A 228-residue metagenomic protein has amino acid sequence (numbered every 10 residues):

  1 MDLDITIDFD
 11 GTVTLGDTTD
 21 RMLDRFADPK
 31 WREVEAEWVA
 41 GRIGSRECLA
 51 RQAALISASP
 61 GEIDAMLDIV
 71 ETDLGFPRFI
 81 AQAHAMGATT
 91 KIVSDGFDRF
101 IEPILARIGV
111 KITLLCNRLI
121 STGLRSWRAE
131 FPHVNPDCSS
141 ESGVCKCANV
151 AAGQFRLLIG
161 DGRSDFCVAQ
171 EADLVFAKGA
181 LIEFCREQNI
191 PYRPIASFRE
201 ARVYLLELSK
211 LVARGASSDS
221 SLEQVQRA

Functional and structural regions predicted by a protein language model:
M1-R118, G123: Alpha-helical substrate-recognition element adjacent to the catalytic core
G75-T89, G96-A228: C-terminal cap/substrate-recognition subdomain and adjoining C-terminal extension of metal-dependent phosphatase-like
